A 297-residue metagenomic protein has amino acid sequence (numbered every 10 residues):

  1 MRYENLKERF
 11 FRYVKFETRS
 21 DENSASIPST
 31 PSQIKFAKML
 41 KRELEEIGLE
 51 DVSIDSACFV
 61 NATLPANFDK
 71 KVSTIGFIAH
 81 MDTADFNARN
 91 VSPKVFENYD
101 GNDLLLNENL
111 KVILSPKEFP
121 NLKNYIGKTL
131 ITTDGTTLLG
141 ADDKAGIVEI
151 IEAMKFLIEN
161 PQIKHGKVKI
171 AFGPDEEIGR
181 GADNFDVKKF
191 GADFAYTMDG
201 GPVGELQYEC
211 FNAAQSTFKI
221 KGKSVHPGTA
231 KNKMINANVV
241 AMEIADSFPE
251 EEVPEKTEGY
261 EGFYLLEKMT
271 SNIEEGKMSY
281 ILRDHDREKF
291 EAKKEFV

Functional and structural regions predicted by a protein language model:
Y3-P31, I131-T132: N-terminal capping segment at the start of a domain
F11, K38-K41, I147-K155, D186 (+2 more regions): Predominant activation on well-ordered alpha-helical scaffold segments within soluble catalytic domains
V14, T18, L44, G48 (+4 more regions): Structural signal for hydrophobic packing residues in well-ordered secondary-structure cores of soluble enzyme domains
A25-V72, G76-I78, D82, P93: A non-catalytic alpha/beta surface segment that caps or lines the substrate-entry region of metallo-dependent hydrolase
C58-V60, A66-N67, P174-I178, S271: Short, internal active-site loops enriched in acidic
K71-K167, F172: Active-site metal-coordination/substrate-binding segment of hydrolases, especially metallo-dependent peptidases
L104, K128-A141, D175-E295: Midchain, well-structured core segments that form catalytic/ion-binding scaffolds
